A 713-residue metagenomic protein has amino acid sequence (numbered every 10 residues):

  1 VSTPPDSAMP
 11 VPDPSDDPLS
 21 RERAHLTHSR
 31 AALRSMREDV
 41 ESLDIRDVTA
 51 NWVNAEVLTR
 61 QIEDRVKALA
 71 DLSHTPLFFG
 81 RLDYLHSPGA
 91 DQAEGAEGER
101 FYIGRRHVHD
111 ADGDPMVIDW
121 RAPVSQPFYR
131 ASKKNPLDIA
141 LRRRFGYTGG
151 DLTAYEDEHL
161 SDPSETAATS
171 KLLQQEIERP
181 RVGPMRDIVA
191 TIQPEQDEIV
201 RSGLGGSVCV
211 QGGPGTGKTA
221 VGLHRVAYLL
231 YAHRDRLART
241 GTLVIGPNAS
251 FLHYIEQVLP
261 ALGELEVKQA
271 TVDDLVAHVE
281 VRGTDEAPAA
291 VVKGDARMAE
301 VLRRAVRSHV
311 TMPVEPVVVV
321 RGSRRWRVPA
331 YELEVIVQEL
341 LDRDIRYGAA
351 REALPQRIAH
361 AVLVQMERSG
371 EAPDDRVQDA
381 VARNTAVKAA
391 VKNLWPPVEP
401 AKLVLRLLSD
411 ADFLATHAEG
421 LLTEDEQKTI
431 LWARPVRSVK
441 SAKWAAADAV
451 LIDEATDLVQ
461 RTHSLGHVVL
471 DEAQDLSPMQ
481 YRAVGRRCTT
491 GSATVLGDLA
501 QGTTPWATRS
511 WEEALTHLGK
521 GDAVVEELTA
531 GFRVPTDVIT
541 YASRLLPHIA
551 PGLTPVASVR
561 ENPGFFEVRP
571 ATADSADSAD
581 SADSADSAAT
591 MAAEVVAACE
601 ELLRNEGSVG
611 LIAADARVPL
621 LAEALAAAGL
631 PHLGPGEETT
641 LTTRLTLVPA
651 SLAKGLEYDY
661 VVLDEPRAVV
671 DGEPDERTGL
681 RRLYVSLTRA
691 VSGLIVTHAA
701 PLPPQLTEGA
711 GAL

Functional and structural regions predicted by a protein language model:
V1-V189, Q193-E198, P704, L713: Extended, charged low-complexity regulatory segments
S2-P5, P10-P12, P18-E22, L26-S29 (+8 more regions): P-loop NTPase Walker
S15-P18, E22-H25, N51, D71 (+14 more regions): Generic alpha-helical structural element
P184, I188, K218-G222, M298 (+4 more regions): Phosphate/oxyanion-binding active-site loops and adjacent basic polyanion-contact surfaces
I192, V469-L470: Short hydrophobic beta-strand that contains or immediately precedes a catalytic carboxylate
Q193, D197, R201-L204, A227 (+4 more regions): Amphipathic, well-packed alpha-helical segments that form the structural scaffold of globular domains
L230-V468, Q474-A483, G491, A500-W506 (+1 more regions): Alpha-helical nucleic-acid-binding subdomain of P-loop helicases immediately C-terminal to the Walker A/P-loop
D235, T240, A249-L275, V281-K293 (+2 more regions): Conserved helicase motor core of SF1/SF2 NTP-dependent helicases
